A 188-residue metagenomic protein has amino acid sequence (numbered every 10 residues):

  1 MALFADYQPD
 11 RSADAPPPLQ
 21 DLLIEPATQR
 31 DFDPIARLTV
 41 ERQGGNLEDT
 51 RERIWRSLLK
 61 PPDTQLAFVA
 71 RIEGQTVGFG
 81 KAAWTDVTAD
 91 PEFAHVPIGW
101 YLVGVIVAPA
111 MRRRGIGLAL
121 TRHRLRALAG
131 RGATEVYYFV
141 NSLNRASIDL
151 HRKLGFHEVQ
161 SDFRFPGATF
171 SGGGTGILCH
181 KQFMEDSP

Functional and structural regions predicted by a protein language model:
A2-A13, R164-P188: C-terminal "cap" of GNAT-fold acetyltransferases
D21-I35: A short beta-loop-alpha structural element at the N-terminal edge of CoA-dependent acyl/N-acetyltransferase catalytic
P26, A36-T50: Helix-loop element at the rim of GNAT/NAT acetyltransferase active sites that forms part of the acceptor-substrate
G44-E73, F79-K81, V87-A89: Active-site rim helix/loop that mediates acceptor-substrate recognition in acyltransferases
G104-R112, V140-N141: A short, internal acetyl-CoA/4′-phosphopantetheine-binding micro-motif in the GNAT/acyltransferase core
V107, R113-R126, D149-K153: Conserved acetyl-CoA-binding loop-helix of GNAT-fold acetyltransferases
L128-V140: Conserved GNAT acetyl-CoA-binding A-motif
F139-V140, R152-G174: Conserved catalytic-core motifs of GNAT/GCN5-like acyltransferases
